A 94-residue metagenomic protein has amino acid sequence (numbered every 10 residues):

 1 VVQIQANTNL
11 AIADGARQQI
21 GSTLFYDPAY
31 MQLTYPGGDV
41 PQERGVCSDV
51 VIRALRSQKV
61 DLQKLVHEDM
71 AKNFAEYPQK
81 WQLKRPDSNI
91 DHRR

Functional and structural regions predicted by a protein language model:
V2-R94: N-terminal capping segments
